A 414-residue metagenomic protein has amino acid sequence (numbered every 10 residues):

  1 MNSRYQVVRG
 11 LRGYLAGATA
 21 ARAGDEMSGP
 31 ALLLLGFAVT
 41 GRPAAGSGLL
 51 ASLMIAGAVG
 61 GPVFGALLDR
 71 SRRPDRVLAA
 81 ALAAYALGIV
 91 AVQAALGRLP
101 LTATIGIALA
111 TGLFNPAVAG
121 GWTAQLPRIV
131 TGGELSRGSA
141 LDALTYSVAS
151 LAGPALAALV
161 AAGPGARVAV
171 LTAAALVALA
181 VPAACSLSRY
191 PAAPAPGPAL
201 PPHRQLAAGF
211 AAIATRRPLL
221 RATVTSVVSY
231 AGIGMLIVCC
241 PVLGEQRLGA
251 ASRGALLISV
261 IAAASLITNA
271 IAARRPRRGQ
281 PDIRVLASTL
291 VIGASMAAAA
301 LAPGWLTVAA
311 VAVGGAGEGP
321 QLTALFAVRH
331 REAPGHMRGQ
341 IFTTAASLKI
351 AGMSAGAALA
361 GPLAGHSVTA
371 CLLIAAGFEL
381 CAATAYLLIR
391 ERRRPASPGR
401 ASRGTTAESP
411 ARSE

Functional and structural regions predicted by a protein language model:
M1-A58, A211-I261: Helix-loop boundary and gating motifs at the non-cytosolic
G13-G29, L53-A66, A79-L82, A103-A162 (+3 more regions): Substrate-agnostic recognition of the 12-TM MFS/MFS-like secondary transporter fold
P30-V39, A95, A152-T172, V242 (+2 more regions): Transmembrane alpha-helix termini and helix-breaking/packing motifs in multi-pass membrane transporters
L35-V39, R70-S71, Q125-V130, L243-R247 (+2 more regions): Helix-to-coil boundary motifs at intracellular loop junctions of multi-pass secondary transporters
F37, A91-A95, T111, A183-A184 (+3 more regions): MFS-fold secondary transporters
V59, V63-A66, L78-A84, C240 (+1 more regions): C-terminal transmembrane bundle of multi-pass solute transporters/carriers
Q93-A108, A299-V311: Helix-loop junctions at membrane interfaces in 12-TM secondary transporters
R128-I129, V170, L176-L200, L388-G399: Helix-loop junctions on the cytosolic side of multi-pass membrane transporters, especially the intracellular loop
